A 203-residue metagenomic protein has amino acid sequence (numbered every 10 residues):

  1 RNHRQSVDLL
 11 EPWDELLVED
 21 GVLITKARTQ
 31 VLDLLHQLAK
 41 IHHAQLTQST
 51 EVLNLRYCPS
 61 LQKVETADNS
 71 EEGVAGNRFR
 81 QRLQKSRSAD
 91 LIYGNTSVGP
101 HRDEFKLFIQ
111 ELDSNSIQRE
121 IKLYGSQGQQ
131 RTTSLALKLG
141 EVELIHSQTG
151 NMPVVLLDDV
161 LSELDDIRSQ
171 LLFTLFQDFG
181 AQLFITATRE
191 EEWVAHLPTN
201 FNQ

Functional and structural regions predicted by a protein language model:
R4-E19, L23-V154, E163-I167, L171-Q182 (+1 more regions): Conserved NTPase motor "head" modules and their coupling/switch loops across ABC/AAA+ ATPases, GTPases, and GHKL ATPases
D158-V160: Walker B catalytic acidic pair
T186-T188: H-loop/switch region of ABC-family ATPase nucleotide-binding domains
N200-Q203: H-loop (His-switch) and adjacent beta-strand-loop-beta switch element of ABC-type ATPase nucleotide-binding domains
